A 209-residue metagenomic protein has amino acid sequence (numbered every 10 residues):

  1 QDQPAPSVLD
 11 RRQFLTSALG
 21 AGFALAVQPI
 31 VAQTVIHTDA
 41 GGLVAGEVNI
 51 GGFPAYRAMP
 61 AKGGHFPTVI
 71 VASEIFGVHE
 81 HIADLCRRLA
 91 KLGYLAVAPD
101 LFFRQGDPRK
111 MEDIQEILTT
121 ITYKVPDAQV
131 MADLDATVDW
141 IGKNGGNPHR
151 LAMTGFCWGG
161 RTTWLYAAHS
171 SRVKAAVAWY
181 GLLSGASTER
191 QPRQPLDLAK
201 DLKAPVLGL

Functional and structural regions predicted by a protein language model:
Q1-L9: N-terminal secretory signal peptides
V8-T16, F23-H37: N-terminal twin-arginine translocation
Q33-A61: N-terminal cap/lid segment of alpha/beta-hydrolase-fold proteins
H65-E74: Short beta-strand element of the alpha/beta-hydrolase
E80-P99, F103-R104: Short amphipathic alpha-helix adjacent to the substrate-entry channel of hydrolases
E112-T154: Gly/Ser-rich "nucleophile elbow"/oxyanion-hole loop immediately N-terminal to the catalytic nucleophile in hydrolases
G155-G159: Gly/Ala-rich beta-loop-alpha elbow adjacent to hydrolase catalytic centers
S184-L209: The feature captures the conserved acid-bearing segment of alpha/beta-hydrolase catalytic domains
